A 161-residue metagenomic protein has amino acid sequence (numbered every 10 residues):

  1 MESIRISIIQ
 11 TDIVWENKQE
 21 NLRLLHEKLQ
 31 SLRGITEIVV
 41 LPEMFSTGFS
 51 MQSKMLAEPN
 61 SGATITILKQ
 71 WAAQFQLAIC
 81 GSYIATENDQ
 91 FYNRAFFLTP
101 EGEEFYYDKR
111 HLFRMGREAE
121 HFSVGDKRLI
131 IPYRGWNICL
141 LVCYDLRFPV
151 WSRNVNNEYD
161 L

Functional and structural regions predicted by a protein language model:
E2-I8: Extreme N-terminal starter segment of soluble prokaryotic enzymes
I8, L41, C143: Generic enzyme active-site microenvironment
Q10-W15: Short polar catalytic/cofactor-binding loops
K18-Q19, H26-P100, F105: Cys-nucleophile CN-hydrolase/nitrilase-fold catalytic domain and related Cys-dependent amidase chemistry that acts on
E20-L29, F148-V155: Short, acidic/polar
L32, E158-Y159: His/acidic metal-ligating clusters that form di-metal
E37-I38, I138, L161: Structural motif
A57, T86-N157: Active-site catalytic loop in hydrolytic enzyme cores
